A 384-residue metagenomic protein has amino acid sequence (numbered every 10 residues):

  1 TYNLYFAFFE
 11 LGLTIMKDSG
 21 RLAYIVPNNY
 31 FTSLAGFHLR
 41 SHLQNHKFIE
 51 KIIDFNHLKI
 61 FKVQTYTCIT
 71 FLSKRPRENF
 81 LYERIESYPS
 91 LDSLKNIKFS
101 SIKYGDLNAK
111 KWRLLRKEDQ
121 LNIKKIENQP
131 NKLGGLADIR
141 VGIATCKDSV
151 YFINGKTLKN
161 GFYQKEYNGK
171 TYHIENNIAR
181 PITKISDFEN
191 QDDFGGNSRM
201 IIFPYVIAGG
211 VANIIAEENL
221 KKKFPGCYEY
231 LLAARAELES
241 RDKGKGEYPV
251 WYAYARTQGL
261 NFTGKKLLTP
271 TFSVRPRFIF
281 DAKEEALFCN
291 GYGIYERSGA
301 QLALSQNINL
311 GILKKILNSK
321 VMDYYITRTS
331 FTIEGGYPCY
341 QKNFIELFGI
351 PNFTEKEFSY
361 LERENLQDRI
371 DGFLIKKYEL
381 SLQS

Functional and structural regions predicted by a protein language model:
T1-F162, F288-G291: Signature of N6-adenine DNA methyltransferases within the class I
L13, E118-S359, F373-E379: Polybasic, glycine- and aromatic-enriched phosphate-binding surface used to engage nucleic acids
I370: Adenosine-cofactor binding site in Rossmann-like domains, unifying the SAM/SAH pocket of S-adenosylmethionine-dependent
L380-S384: Short, amphipathic C-terminal "tail helix"
